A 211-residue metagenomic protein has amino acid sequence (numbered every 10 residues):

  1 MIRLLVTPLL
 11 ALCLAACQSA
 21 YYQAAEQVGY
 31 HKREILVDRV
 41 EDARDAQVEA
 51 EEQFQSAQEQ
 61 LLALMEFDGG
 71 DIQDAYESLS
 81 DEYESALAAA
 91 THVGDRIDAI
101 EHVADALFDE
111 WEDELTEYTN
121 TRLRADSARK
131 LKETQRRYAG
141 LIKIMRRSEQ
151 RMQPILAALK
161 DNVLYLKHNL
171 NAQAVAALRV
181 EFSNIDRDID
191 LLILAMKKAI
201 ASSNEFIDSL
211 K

Functional and structural regions predicted by a protein language model:
M1-L9: Bacterial N-terminal signal peptides that target proteins for export
L12-A16: C-terminal motif of bacterial Sec signal peptides marking the signal peptidase cleavage site
A20-A86: Immediate post-signal-peptide N-terminus of mature secreted/exported proteins
Y21-A24, R146, Q153-K211: Long amphipathic all-alpha helical oligomerization modules
Y22-Q23, S56, Q60-A63, D105 (+2 more regions): Compositionally biased, intrinsically disordered terminal targeting/sorting segments of membrane/secreted proteins
A43-F54, Y83-A86, A90-A104, M145-M152 (+4 more regions): Long amphipathic alpha-helices with heptad-repeat character, especially coiled-coil-forming segments used
R96-R179: Extended amphipathic alpha-helical interaction segments
